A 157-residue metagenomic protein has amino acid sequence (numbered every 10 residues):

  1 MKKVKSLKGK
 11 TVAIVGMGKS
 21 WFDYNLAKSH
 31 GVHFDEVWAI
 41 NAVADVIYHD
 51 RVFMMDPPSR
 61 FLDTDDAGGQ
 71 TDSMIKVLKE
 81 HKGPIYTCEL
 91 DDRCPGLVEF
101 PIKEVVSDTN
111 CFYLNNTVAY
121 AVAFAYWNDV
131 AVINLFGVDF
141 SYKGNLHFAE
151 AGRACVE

Functional and structural regions predicted by a protein language model:
M1-E157: Metal-ion/cofactor- or nucleotide/acyl-coenzyme-handling active-site neighborhoods
